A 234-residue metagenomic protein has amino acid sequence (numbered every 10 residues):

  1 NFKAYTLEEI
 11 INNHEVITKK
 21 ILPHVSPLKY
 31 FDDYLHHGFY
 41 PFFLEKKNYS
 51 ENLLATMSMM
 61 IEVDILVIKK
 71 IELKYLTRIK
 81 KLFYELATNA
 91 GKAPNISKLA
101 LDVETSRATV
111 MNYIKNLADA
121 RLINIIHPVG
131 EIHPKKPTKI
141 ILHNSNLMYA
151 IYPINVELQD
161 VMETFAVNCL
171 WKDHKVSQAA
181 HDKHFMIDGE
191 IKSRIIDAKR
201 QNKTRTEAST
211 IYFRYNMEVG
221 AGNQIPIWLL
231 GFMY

Functional and structural regions predicted by a protein language model:
N1: Short regulatory helix/loop adjacent to the ATP-binding pocket of P-loop NTPases
Y5-T56: Amphipathic alpha-helical "lid/sensor" segments that cap RecA-like P-loop NTPase cores
F39-Y40, L44-H181: Accessory nucleic acid-recognition modules appended to NTPase machines
E104, W171-K175, D188-I191, T204-I211: Short glycine/proline-enriched coil/turn segments at helix->beta-strand junctions
D119, I141-L142, K192-I195, Y212: Short hydrophobic-aromatic micro-motifs
A166, L170, K183-R200: Conserved catalytic cores of phosphodiester-cleaving nucleases, focusing on short active-site segments
V167, K175-V176, I187-E190, E218-G222: Terminal low-complexity regulatory extensions
S177-D182, D197-Y234: Catalytic cores of nucleic-acid endonucleases
